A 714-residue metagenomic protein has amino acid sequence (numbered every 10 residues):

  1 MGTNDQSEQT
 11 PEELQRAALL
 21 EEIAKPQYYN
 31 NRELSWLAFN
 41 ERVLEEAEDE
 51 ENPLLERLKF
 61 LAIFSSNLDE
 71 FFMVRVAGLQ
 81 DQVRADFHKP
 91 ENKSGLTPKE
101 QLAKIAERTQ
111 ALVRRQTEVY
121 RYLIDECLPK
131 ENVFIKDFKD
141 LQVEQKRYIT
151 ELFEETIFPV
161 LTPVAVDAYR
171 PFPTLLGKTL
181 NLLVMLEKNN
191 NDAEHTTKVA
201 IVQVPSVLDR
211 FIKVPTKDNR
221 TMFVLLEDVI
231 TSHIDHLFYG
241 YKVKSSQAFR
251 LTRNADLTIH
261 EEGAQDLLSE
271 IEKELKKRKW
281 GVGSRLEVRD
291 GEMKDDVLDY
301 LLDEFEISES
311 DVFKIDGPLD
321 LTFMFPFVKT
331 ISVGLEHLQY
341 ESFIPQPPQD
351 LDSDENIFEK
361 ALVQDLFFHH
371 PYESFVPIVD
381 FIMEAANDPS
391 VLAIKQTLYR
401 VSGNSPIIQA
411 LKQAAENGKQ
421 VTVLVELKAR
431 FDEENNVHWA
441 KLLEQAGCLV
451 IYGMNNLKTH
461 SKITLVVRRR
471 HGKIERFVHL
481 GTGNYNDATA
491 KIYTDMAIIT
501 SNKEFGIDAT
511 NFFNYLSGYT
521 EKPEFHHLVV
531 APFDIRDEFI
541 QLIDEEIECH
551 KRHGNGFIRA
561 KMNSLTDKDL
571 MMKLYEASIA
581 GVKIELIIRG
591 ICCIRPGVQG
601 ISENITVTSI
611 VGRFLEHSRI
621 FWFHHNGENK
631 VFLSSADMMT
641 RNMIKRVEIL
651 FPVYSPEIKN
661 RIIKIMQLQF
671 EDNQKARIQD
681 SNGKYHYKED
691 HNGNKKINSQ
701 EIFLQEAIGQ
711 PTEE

Functional and structural regions predicted by a protein language model:
M1-I558, E576, A580, C592-E714: N-terminal localization/anchoring segments of enzymes in phospholipid and broader phosphate metabolism
N563: Cofactor-pocket helix-loop regions in the catalytic cores of large enzyme subunits
K568-M571, Y575: Glycine/threonine-rich ATP-lid/beta-loop region of ATP-binding domains
K583-I587: Hydrophobic alpha/beta core scaffold segments
